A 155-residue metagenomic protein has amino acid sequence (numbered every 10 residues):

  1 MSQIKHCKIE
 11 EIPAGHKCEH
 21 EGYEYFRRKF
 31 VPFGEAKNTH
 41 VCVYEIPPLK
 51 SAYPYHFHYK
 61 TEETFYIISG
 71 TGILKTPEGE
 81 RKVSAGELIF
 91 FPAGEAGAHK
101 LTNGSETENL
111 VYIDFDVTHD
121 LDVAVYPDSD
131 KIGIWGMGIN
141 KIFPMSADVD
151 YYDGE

Functional and structural regions predicted by a protein language model:
M1-N38, V125-E155: A short, N-terminal "cap"/entry segment at the start of jelly-roll beta-barrel domains of the cupin/DSBH fold
F26-K29, C42-H58: Conserved short histidine dyad/triad with adjacent acidic residue
V43-P47, H58-T76, F115-D116: Short, conserved beta-strand element in jelly-roll/cupin
L49, G72, G94-G97: Short beta->alpha connector loops
Y53-Y55, R81, A124: Short beta-strand segments
G70, G86, L101: Short hydrophobic/aromatic patches on the structural cores and recognition surfaces of FHA
P77-G94: Short acidic-glycine-tyrosine-enriched beta hairpin
A93-L121: Ligand-binding loop in jelly-roll beta-barrel domains
